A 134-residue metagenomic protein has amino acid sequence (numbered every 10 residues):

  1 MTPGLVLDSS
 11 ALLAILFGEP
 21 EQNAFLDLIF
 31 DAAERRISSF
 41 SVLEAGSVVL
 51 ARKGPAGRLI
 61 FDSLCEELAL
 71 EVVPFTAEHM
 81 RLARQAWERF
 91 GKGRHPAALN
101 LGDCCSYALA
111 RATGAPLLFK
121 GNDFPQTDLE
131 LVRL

Functional and structural regions predicted by a protein language model:
M1-I37, L50-S63, Q126, R133: Short, well-structured N-terminal submotif of metal-dependent ribonuclease cores
T2, Y107-L134: Acidic, PIN/NYN-like endoribonuclease modules and their adjacent C-terminal/linker elements
P3, A32-R35, A69-E71, R111-A115: Short active-site oxyanion
D8, D103, G121-D123: Acidic active-site catalytic centers that drive phospho-/nucleotidyl reactions and related ester hydrolyses
L26-D27, S63-E66, W87-G93: Glycine/charged-rich beta-loop-alpha catalytic/anionic-binding loops adjacent to active sites
V48-A51, A69: Helix-loop "lid/cap" segments that line or gate small-molecule binding pockets
E71-P116: Active-site neighborhoods of divalent-metal-dependent phosphate/nucleic-acid chemistry enzymes
